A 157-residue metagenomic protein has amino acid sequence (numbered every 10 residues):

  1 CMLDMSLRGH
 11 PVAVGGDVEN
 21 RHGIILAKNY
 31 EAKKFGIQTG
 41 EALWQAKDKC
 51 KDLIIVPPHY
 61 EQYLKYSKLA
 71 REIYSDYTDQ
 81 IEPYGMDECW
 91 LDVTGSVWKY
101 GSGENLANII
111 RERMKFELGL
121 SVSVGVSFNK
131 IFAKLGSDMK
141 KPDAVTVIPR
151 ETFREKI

Functional and structural regions predicted by a protein language model:
C1-I157: Gly/Gly-Pro- and Ser/Thr-rich, intrinsically disordered tail segments characteristic of DNA damage-repair and tolerance
